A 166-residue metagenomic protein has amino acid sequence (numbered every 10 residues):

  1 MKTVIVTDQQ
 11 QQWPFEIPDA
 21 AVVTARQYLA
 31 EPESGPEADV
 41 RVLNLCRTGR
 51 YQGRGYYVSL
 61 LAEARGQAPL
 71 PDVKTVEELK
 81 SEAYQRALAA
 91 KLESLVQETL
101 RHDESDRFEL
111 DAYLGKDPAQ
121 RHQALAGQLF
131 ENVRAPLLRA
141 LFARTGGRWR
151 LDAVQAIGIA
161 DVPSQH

Functional and structural regions predicted by a protein language model:
M1-H166: Preference for protein termini
